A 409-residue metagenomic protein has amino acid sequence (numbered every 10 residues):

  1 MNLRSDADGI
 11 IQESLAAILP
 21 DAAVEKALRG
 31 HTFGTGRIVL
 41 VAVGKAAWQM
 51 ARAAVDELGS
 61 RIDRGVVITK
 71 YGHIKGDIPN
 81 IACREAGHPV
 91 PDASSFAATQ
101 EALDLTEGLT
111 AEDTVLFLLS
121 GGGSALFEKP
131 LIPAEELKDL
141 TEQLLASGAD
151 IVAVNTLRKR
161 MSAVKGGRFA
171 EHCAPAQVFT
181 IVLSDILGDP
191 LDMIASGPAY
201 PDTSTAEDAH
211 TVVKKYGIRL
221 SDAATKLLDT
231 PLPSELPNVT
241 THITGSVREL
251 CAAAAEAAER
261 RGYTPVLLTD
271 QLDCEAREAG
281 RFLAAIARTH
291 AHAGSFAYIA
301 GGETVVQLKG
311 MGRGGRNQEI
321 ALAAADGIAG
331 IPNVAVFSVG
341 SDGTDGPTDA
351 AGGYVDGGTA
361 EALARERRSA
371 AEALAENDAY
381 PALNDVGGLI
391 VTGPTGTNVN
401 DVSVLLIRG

Functional and structural regions predicted by a protein language model:
M1-R37, V41-A42, Q49, E57 (+4 more regions): N-terminal amphipathic/basic leader segments beginning at the initiator methionine
V41-A42, V66-T69, L116-G121, T180-I186 (+3 more regions): Short beta-strand segments
M50-I78, E85: Active-site cofactor/substrate anionic-group-binding motifs, chiefly glycine- and Lys/Arg-rich phosphate-binding loops
K70-E112, V152-A153, L157-R158: Glycine-rich oxoanion-binding loops at beta->alpha junctions
P133-R219: Internal gly/pro-rich beta-alpha loop/helix module that stabilizes soluble enzyme cofactors or their anionic handles
R158, A176-F179, P201-F282: Accessory alpha-helical/coil subdomains and C-terminal extensions that flank or cap enzyme catalytic cores
G262-S338, G346-P347: Active-site segments that bind and position negatively charged phosphate/pyrophosphate groups
L322-G409: Internal helix-turn-beta structural module
